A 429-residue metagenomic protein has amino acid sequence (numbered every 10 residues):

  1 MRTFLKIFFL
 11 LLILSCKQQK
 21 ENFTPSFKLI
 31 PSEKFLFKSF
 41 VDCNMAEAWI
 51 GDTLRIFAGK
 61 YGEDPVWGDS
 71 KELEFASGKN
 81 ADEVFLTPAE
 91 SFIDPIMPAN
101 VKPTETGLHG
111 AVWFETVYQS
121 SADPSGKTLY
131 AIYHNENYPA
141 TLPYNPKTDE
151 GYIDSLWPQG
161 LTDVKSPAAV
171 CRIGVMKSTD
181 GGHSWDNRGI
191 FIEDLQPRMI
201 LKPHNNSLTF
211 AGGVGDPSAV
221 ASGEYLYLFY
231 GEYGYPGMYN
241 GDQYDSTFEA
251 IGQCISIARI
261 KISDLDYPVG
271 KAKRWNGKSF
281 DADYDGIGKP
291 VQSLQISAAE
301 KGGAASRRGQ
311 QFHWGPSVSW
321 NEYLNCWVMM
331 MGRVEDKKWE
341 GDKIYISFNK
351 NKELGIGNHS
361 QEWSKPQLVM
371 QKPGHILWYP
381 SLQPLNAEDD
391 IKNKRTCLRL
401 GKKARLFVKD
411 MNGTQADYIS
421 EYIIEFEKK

Functional and structural regions predicted by a protein language model:
R2-L10: Sec-dependent signal peptide recognition, specifically the positively charged N-region followed immediately by
L14-S15: C-terminal motif of bacterial Sec signal peptides marking the signal peptidase cleavage site
Q19-A111, Y118-N205, S222-Q310, N321-H375 (+2 more regions): Beta-rich carbohydrate-recognition and catalytic domains
D42-E47, F114-T116, D216-S218, G315-S317 (+1 more regions): Conserved beta-strand position repeated once per blade in WD40 beta-propeller domains
H204-F210, S381-L385: Short, surface-exposed secondary-structure junctions/capping segments
T209-A211, G215-Y225: Short, intrinsically disordered, low-complexity segments enriched in Ser/Thr and Pro
F210-V214, G309-G315: A Trp-anchored, charged/polar loop motif used as the substrate-binding/catalytic surface of acyl/ester-handling
